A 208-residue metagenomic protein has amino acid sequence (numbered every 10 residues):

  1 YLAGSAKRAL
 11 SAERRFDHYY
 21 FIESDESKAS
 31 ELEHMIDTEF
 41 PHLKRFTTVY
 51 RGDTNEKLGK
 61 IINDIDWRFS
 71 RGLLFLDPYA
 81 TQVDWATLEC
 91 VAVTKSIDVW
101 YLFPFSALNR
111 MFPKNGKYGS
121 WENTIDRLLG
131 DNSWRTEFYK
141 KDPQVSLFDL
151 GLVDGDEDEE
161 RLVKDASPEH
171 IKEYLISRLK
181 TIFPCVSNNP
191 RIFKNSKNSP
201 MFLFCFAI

Functional and structural regions predicted by a protein language model:
Y1-I208: Class I S-adenosyl-L-methionine-dependent methyltransferase catalytic core
